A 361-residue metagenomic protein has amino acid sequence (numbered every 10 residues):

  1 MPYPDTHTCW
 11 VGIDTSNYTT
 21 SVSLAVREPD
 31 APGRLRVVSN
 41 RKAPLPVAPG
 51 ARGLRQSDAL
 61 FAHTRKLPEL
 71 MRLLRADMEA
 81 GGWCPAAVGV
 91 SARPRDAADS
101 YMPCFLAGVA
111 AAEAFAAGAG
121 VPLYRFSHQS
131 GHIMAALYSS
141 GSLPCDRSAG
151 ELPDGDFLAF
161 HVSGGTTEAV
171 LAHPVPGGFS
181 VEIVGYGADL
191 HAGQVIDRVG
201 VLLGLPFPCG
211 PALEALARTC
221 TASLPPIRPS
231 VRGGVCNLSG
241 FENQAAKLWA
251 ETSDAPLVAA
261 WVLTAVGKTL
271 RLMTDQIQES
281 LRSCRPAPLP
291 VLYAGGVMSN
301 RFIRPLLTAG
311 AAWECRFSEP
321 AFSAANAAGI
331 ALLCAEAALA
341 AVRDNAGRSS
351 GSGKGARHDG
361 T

Functional and structural regions predicted by a protein language model:
P2-R34, V38-N40, P144, P153-G155 (+3 more regions): A short helix-loop
P2-T6, V121-F157, L333: Conserved phosphate-binding catalytic cores of ATP/NTP-utilizing and phosphoryl-transfer enzymes
T6-A87, P94-D96: N-terminal beta-alpha supersecondary unit
V11-G12, V90, L123-H128, L190 (+2 more regions): General beta-strand structural signal in soluble alpha/beta enzymes
C84-L143: Glycine-rich phosphate-binding loop and adjoining helix at the ATP-binding site of ATP-dependent phosphoryl-transfer
V90-R93, F115, S163, P290-N300: Glycine-rich beta-strand-to-loop/alpha-helix junction loops that act as flexible
A215-V291, V297-T308, A312-W313, A335-A341 (+1 more regions): A contiguous, well-structured pocket-lining segment that forms one wall/lid of small-molecule binding clefts in soluble
V291, L307-I330: Conserved phosphate-binding/catalytic loops in two-lobed NTP-binding clefts
